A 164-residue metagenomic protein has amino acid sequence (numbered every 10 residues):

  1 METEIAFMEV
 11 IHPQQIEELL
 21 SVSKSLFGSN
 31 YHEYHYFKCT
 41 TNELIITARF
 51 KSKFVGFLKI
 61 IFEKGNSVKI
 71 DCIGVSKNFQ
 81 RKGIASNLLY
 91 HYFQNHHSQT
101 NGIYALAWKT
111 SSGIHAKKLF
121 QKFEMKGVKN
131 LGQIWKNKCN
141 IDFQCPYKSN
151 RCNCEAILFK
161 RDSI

Functional and structural regions predicted by a protein language model:
M1-Y31: Short amphipathic alpha-helix that is part of the acyltransferase structural core
Y36-N42: Short loop/turn motifs at secondary-structure junctions and domain boundaries
T47, K53-F62, S67-G74: Conserved beta-strand in the GNAT
R49-K51, R161-D162: Active-site beta-strand termini and strand-to-loop segments that position acidic
V75, R81-Q94, K118: Conserved acetyl-CoA-binding loop-helix of GNAT-fold acetyltransferases
H96-K109: Conserved GNAT acetyl-CoA-binding A-motif
K109-Q144: Conserved active-site alpha-helix within GNAT-family acetyltransferase domains
Q133-I164: C-terminal "cap" of GNAT-fold acetyltransferases
